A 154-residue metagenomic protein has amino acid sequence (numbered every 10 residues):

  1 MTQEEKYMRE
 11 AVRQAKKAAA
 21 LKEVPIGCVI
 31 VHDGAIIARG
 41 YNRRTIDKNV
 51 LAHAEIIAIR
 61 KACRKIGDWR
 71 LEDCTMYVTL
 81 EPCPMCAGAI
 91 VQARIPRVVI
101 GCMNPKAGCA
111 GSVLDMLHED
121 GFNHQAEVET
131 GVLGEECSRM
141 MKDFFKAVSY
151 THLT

Functional and structural regions predicted by a protein language model:
T2-E5, R9, A38-M140: Zn2+-dependent cytidine deaminase-like catalytic core
E4-A20: Short, basic/aromatic recognition patches
K22-E23, R94: Glycine-centered short loops/turns at secondary-structure junctions
I26-V31: Short beta-strand scaffold segments in enzyme catalytic cores
M141-F145: Short, surface-exposed amphipathic charged segments that create phosphate/polyanion-binding patches used for binding
A147-S149: Acidic, proline/serine/threonine- and glycine-rich low-complexity intrinsically disordered segments
T151-T154: Conserved small/polar residues in nucleotide/adenosyl-binding loops
